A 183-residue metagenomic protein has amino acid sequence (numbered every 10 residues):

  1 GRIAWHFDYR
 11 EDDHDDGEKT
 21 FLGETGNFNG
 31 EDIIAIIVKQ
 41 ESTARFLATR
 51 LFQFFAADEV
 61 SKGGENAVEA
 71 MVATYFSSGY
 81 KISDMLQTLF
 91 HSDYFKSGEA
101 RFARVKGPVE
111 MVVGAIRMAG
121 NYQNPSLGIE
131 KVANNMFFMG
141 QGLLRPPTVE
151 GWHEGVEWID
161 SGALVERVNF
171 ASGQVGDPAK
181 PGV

Functional and structural regions predicted by a protein language model:
G1-K62: Non-catalytic, conformational "gating/processing" segments within enzyme and secreted inhibitor domains
A44, A48-S78, Q87-V183: Flexible, low-complexity segments enriched for small/polar residues
K81-I82: Helix N-cap / loop-to-helix initiation motif
